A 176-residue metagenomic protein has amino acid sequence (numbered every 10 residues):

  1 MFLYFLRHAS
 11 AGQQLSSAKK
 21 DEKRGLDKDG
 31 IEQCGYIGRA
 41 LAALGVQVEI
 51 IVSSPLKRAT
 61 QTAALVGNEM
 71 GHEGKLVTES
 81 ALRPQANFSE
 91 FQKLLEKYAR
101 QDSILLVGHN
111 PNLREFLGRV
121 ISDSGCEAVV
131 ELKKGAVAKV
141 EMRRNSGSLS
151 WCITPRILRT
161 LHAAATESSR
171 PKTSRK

Functional and structural regions predicted by a protein language model:
F2-L82, A86, K93, L113 (+2 more regions): Active-site-proximal alpha-helix that buttresses catalytic centers in soluble enzyme cores
A40, L65, E69, K97 (+2 more regions): Active-site catalytic microenvironments for nucleophilic, acid-base chemistry
E49-E69, K75, N145-K176: Conserved histidine-centered catalytic loops in small-molecule metabolism enzymes
E90-K97, E167: Short, surface-exposed amphipathic charged segments that create phosphate/polyanion-binding patches used for binding
L95-L105, G147-R156: A polyampholytic, Gly/Pro-enriched intrinsically disordered region
K97-L105, N110-A136: Non-DNA-binding regulatory cores of transcription-related proteins, predominantly C-terminal effector-binding
S124-S150, P155-R159: Domain-level recognition of soluble alpha/beta enzyme cores, biased toward histidine phosphatases/phosphomutases
